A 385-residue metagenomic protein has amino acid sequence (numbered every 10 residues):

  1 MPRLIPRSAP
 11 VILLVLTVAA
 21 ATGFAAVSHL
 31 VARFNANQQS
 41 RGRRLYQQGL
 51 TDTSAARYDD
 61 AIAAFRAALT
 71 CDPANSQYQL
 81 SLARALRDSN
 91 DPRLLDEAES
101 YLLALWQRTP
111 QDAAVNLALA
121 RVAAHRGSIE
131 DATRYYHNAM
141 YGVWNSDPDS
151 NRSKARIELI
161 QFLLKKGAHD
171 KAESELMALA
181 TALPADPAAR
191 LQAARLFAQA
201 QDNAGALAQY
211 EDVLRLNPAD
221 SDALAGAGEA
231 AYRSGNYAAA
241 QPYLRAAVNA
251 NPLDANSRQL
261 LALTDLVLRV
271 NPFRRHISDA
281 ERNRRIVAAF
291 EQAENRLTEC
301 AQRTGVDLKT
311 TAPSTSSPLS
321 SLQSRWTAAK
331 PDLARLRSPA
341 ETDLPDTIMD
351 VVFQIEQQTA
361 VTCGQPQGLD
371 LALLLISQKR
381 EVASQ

Functional and structural regions predicted by a protein language model:
Q38-C71, S81-P92, E158-K165: Alpha-helical segment of the N-proximal tetratricopeptide repeat
A56-A63, S89-A104, G127-N138, K166-E175 (+2 more regions): Structural signature of tandem alpha-helical TPR/SEL1-like repeats, specifically the intra-repeat loop/turn
L69-T70, L103-Q107, N138-Y141, M177-T181 (+2 more regions): Conserved structural position within tetratricopeptide repeats
S81, A118, N151, A155-E158 (+3 more regions): Canonical tetratricopeptide repeat
R233, A238-Q385: Eukaryotic alpha-helical solenoid repeat scaffolds
